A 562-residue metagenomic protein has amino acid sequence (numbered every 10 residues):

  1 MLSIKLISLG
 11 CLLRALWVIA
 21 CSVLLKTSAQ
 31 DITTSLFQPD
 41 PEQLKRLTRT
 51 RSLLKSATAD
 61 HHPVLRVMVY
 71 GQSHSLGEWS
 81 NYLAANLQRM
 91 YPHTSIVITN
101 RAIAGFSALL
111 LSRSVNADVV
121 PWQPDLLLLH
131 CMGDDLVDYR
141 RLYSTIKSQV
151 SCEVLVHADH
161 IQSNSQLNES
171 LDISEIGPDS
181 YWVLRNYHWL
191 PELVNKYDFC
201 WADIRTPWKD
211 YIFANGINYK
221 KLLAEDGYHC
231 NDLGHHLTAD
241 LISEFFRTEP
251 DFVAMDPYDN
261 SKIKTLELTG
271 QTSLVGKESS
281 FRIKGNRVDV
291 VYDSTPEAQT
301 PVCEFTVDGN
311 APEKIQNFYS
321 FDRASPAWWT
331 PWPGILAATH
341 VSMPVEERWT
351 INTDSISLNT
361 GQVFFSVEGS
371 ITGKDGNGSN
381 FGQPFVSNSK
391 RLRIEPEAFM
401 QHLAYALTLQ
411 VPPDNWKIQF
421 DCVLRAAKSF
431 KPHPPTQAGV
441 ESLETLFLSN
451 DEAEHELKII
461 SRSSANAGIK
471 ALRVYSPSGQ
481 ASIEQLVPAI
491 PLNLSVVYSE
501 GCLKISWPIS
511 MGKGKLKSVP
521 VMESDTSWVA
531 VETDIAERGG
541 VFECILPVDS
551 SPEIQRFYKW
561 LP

Functional and structural regions predicted by a protein language model:
M1-L6, L13, A20-Y70, H74-N81 (+7 more regions): N-terminal secretory targeting modules
I32-F37, N168-F252: Catalytic His-Asp segment of secreted/periplasmic serine-dependent ester chemistry enzymes
P63-R66, H93-V97, Q123-L127, Q149-L155 (+1 more regions): Loop/turn elements at helix/coil->beta-strand transitions in domains of secreted/extracellular proteins
M68-V69, S80-N81, A108-L142, H160-N164: Oxyanion-hole/transition-state-stabilizing segment in secreted/luminal serine hydrolases and related acyltransferases
Y70-S73, R101-A104, L129-G133, H157-I161 (+1 more regions): Active-site-proximal beta-strand/loop segments in catalytic clefts of secreted hydrolases
T94-S107: A short beta-strand-loop structural module common to alpha/beta enzyme folds
C131-D134, T145-P191: Active-site segments of SGNH/GDSL-like serine hydrolases that catalyze O-acetyl group transfer/hydrolysis on lipids
V487-P562: Short, composition-biased motifs enriched in small/polar/acidic residues
